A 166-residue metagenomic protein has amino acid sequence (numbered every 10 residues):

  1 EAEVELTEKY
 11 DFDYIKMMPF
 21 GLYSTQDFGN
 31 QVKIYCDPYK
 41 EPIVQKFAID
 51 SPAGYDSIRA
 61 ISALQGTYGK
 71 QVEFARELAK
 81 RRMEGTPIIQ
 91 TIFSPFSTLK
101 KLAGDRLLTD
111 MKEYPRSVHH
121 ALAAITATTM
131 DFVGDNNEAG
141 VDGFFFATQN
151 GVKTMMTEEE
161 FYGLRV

Functional and structural regions predicted by a protein language model:
E1-A2, L6, D13, D37-V44 (+1 more regions): Active-site loop segments of alpha/beta catalytic cores
E1-R59: N-terminal capping/small domains of soluble enzymes
